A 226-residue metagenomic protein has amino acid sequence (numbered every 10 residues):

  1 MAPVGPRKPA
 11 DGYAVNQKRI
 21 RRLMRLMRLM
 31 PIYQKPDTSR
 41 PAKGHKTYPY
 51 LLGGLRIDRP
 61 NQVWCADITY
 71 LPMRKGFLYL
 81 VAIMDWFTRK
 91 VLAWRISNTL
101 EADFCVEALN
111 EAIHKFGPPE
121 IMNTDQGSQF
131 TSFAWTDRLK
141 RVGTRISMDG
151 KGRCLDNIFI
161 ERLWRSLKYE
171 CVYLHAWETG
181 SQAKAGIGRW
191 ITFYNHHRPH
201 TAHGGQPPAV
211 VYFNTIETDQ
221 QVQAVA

Functional and structural regions predicted by a protein language model:
M1-A226: Charged DNA-binding/catalytic regions of mobile-element recombinases
